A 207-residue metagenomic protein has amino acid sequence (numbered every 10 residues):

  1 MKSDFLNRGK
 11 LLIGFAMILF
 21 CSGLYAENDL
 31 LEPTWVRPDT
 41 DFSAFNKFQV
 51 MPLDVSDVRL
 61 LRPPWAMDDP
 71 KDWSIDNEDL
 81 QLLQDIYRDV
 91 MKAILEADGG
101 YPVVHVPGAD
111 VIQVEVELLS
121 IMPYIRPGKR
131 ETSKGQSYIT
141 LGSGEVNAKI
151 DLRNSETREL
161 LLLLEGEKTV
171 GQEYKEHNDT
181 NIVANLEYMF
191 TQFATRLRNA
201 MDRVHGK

Functional and structural regions predicted by a protein language model:
K2-I13: Bacterial N-terminal signal peptides that target proteins for export
Y25-I86, D202-K207: A structural "domain/chain start" motif
E27-D41, S143-N147, E156-L163, E167-K207: C-terminal/domain-edge helix-coil "capping" segments
D29-L31, A97-E159, G171-Q172, E176: Surface-exposed short loop/turn segments
K71-L83, Y101-V103, E176-A184: Second-shell loop/turn segments in exported
